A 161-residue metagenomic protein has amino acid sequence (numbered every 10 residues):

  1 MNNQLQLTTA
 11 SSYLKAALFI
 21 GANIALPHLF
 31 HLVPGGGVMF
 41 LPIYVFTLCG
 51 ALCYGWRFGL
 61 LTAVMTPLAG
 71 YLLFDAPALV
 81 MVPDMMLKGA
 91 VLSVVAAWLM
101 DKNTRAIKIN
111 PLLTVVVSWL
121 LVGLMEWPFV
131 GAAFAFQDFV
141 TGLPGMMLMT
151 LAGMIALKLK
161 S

Functional and structural regions predicted by a protein language model:
M1-S161: Loop-helix junctions at membrane interfaces
